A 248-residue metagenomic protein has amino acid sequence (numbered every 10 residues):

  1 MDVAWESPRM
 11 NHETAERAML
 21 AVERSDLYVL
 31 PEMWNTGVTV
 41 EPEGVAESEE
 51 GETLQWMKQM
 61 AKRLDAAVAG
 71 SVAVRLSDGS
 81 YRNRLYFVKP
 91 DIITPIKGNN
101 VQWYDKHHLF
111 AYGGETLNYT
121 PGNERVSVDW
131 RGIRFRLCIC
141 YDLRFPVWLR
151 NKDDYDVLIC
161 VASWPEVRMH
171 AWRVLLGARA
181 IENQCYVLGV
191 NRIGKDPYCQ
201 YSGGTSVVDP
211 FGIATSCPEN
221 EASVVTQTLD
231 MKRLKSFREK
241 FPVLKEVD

Functional and structural regions predicted by a protein language model:
M1-E6: Short polar catalytic/cofactor-binding loops
P8, E16-I96, Q102, P165-I181: Cys-nucleophile CN-hydrolase/nitrilase-fold catalytic domain and related Cys-dependent amidase chemistry that acts on
M10-M19, L143-L149: Short, acidic/polar
D26-L27, F135, V157: Structural motif
G51-A69, R144-V224: CN hydrolase (nitrilase-like) catalytic-core segments centered on the catalytic cysteine and neighboring Lys/Glu
G70-V72, N83-V88, V126, T205-V207 (+1 more regions): Short beta-strand scaffold segments in enzyme catalytic cores
L76-D153, R168-V174, S236-V243: Active-site catalytic loop in hydrolytic enzyme cores
V224-D248: Short, basic/aromatic-enriched C-terminal tail that caps enzymatic domains
